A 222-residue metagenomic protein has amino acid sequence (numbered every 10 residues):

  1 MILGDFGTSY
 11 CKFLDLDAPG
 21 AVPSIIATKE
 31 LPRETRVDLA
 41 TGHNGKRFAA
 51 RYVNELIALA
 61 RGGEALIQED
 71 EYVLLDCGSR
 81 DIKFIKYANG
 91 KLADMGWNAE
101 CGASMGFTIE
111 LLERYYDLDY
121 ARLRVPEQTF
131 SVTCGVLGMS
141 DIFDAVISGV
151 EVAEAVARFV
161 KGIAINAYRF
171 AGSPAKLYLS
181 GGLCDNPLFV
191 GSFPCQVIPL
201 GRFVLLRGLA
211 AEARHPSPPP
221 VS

Functional and structural regions predicted by a protein language model:
M1-A27, P218-S222: N-terminal basic/disordered segments at the start of proteins
M1-D5, D70-D76, Y178, P220: Short glycine-aspartate micro-motif
D15-P19, E30-I57, I67, I82 (+2 more regions): Short beta-strand-loop/turn "lid" adjacent to the catalytic site in phosphate-handling enzymes
H43-G45, R169-F193, I198-L200: Glycine-rich phosphate-binding loops at beta-strand->alpha-helix junctions
A49-G90, Y168, R207-H215: Conserved phosphate-binding catalytic cores of ATP/NTP-utilizing and phosphoryl-transfer enzymes
R61-E64, G106-I109, V197-S222: Glycine-rich phosphate-binding/hydrolytic loop that grips phosphoryl groups
N89-C134, D144, G201, G208-E212: Glycine-rich phosphate-binding loop plus the immediately following alpha-helix
G135-K176, I198: Adenine-nucleotide phosphate-binding core of ATP-dependent small-molecule kinases
